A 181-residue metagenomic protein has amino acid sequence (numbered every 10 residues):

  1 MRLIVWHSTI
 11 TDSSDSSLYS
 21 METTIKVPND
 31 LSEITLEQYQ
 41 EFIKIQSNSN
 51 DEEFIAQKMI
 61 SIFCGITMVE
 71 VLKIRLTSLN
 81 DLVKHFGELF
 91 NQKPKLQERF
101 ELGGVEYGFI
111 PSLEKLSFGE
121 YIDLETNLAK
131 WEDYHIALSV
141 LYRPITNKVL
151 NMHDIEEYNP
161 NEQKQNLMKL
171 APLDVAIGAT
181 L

Functional and structural regions predicted by a protein language model:
R2-L181: Charged interaction scaffolds used for protein-protein
